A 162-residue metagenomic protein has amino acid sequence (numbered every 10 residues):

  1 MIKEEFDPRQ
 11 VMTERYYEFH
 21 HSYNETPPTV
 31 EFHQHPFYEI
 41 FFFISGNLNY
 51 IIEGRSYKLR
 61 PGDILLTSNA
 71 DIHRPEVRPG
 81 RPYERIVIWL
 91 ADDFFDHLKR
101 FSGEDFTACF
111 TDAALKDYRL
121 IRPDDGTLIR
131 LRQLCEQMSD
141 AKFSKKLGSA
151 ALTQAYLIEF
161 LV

Functional and structural regions predicted by a protein language model:
M1-I64, D71, P79, G103-R119: Generic protein-terminus/edge-of-domain signal
I51, H97-L98: Residues that scaffold the ATP/ADP-binding catalytic core of kinase and kinase-like folds
A70-F94, F101-S102: Ligand-binding loop in jelly-roll beta-barrel domains
D105-E159: Amphipathic alpha-helical segments enriched in hydrophobic/aromatic residues interleaved with Lys/Arg
